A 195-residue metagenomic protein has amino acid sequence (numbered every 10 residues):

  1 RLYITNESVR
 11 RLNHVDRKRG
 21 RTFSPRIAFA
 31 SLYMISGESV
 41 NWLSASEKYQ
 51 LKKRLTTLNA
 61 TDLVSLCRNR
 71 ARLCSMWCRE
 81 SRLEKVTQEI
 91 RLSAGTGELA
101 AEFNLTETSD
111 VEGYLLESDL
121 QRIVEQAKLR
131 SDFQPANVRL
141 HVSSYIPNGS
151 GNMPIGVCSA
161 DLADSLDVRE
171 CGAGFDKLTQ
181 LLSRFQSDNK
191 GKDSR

Functional and structural regions predicted by a protein language model:
R1-R17: Short helix-start
T5, T22-P25, S44, N59 (+3 more regions): Helix N-cap and loop-to-helix transition residues
R10-R11, A30-Y33, Y49, K53 (+4 more regions): Charged/polar, solvent-exposed surface patches and flexible loops
H14, N41, I123: Short acidic, gly/pro-rich beta-turn/loop elements at beta-sheet edges and active-site/ligand-binding grooves
R17-F103: Helix-turn-helix/homeodomain-like alpha-helical modules used for DNA recognition and transcription-factor dimerization
C74-R195: Long, low-complexity, charge-rich intrinsically disordered regions
